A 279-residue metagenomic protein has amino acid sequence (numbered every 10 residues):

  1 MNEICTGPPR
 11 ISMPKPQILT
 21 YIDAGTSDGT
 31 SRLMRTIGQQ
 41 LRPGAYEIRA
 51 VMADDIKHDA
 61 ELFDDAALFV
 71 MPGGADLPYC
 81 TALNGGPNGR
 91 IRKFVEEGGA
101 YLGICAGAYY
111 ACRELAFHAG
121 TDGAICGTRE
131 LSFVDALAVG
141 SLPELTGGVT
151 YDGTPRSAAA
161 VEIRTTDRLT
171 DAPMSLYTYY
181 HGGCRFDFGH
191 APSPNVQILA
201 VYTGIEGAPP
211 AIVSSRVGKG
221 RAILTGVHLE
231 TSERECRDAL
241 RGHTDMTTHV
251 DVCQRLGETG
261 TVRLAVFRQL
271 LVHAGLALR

Functional and structural regions predicted by a protein language model:
P14-S27: Short hydrophobic beta-strand segments
T26-G120: Helical hinge/lid and interdomain linker segments adjacent to catalytic or ligand-binding clefts that mediate domain
S27-G29, S141-L142, T231-E235: Short, solvent-exposed loop/turn elements at domain surfaces
E96, C112-D171: Class I SAM-dependent methyltransferase SAM-binding "motif I" and its flanking Rossmann-like core
T150-E235: Catalytic beta-strand/loop cores that center a nucleophilic Ser/Cys/Thr and support acyl-enzyme chemistry
G220-R221, V227-R279: Extracellular ligand-binding/catalytic regions of CAZymes and related secreted enzymes and adhesion modules
